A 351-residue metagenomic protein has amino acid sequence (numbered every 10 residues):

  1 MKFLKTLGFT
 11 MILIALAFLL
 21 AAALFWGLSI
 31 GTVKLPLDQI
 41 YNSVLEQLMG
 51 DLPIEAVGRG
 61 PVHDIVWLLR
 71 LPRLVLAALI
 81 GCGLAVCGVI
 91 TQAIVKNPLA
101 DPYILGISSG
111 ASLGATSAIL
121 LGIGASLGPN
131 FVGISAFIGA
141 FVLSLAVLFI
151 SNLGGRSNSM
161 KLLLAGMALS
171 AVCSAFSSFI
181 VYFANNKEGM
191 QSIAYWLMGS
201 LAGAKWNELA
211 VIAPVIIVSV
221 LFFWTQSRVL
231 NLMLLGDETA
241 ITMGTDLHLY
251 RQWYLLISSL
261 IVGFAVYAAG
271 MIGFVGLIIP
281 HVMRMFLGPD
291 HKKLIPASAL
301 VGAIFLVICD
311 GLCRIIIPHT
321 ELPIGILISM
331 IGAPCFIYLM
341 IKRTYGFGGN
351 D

Functional and structural regions predicted by a protein language model:
M1-D351: Alpha-helical transmembrane segments in inner-membrane proteins
